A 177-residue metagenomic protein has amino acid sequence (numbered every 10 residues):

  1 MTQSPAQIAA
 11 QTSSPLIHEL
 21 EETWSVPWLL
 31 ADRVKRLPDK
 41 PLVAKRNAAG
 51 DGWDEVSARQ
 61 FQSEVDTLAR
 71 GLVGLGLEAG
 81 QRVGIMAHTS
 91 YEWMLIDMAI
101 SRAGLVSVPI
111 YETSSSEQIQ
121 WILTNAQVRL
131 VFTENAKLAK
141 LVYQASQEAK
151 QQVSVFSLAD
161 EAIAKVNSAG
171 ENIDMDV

Functional and structural regions predicted by a protein language model:
M1-P27: Flexible, non-catalytic linker and terminal segments flanking ANL/adenylate-forming cores
Q7-I8, L29-V56, A164-N167: AMP-dependent adenylate-forming
I17-A44, S63-E64, R82: AMP-binding/adenylate-forming domain of the ANL superfamily
E19, D54, A58, P109: Flexible, glycine- and charge-enriched loops at secondary-structure boundaries
K35, V73, S101, T124: Short polybasic/polar patches that bind polyanions
V43-M98, S115-Q120, E171-V177: Conserved AMP-binding/adenylate-forming core of the ANL superfamily
R102-D176: Structural core segment of the AMP-binding/adenylate-forming
